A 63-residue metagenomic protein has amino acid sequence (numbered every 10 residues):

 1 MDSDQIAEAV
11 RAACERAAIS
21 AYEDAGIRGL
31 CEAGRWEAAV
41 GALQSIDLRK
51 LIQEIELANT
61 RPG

Functional and structural regions predicted by a protein language model:
M1-G26: N-terminal acidic leader/helix
I27-G63: Short, charge-rich amphipathic interface segments used for partner binding and complex assembly
